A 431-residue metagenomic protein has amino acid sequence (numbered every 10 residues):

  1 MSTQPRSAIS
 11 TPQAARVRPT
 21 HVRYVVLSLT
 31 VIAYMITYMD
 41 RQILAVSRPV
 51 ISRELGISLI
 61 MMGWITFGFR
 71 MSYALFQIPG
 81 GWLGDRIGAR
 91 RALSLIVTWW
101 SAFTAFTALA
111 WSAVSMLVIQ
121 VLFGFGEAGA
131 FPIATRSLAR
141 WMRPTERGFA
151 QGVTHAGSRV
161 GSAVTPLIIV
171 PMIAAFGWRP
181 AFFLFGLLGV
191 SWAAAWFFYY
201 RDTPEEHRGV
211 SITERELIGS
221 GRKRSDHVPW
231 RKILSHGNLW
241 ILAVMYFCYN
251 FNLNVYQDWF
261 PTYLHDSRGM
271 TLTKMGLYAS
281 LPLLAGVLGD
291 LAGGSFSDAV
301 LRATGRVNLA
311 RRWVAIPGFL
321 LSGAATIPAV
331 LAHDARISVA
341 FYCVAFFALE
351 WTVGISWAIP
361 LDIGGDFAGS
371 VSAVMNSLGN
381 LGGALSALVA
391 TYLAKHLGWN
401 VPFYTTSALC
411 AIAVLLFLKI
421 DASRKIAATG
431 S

Functional and structural regions predicted by a protein language model:
Q42, R70-I78, A128, S162-A163 (+3 more regions): Residue-level signature of mid-helix packing/kink "hotspots" within the transmembrane helices of 12-pass Major
L44-A45, H236-G294, L349-W357, L361: Extracytoplasmic gate region of multi-pass secondary transporters
G56, G88, L109-S115, G126 (+4 more regions): Helix-breaking motifs and short loop linkers at transmembrane-helix boundaries and internal kinks in secondary membrane
L75-V114: Conserved MFS/SLC helix-loop-helix module at the cytosolic interface between two early adjacent transmembrane helices
R91-A105, N308-T326, Y404-S407: Structural signature of the two symmetry-related core transmembrane helices
I119-R159: Cytoplasmic helix-loop-helix junction between adjacent transmembrane helices in 12-TM secondary transporters
T154, S158-E205: Helix-loop-helix hairpin linking two adjacent transmembrane segments in secondary transporters
N308-S356: C-terminal transmembrane helical hairpin of 12-TM major facilitator-type secondary transporters
